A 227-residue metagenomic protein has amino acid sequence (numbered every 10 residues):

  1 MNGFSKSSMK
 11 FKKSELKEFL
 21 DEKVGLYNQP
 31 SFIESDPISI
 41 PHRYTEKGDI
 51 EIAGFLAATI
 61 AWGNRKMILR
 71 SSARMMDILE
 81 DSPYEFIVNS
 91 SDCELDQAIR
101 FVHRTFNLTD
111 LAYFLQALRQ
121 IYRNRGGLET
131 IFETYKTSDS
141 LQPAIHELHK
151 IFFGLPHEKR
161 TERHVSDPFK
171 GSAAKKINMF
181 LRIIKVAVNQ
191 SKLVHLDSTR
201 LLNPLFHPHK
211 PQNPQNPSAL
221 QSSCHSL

Functional and structural regions predicted by a protein language model:
M1-L227: HhH-family (HhH-GPD) DNA N-glycosylase catalytic core used in base-excision repair
